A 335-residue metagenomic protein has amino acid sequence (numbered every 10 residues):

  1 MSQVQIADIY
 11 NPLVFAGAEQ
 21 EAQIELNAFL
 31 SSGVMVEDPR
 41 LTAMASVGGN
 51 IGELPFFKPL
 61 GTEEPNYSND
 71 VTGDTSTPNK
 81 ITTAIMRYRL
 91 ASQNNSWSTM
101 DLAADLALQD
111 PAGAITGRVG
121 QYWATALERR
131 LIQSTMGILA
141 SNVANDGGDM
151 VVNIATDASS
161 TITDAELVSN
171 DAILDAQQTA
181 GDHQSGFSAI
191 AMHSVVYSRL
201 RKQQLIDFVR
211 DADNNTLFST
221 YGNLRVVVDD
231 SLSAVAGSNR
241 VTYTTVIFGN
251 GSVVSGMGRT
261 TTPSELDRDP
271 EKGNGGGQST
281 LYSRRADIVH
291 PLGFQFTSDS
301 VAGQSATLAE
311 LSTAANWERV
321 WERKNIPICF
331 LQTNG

Functional and structural regions predicted by a protein language model:
M1-A28, T245-F248, R259-G335: Protruding loop/beta-arch "assembly-hinge" segments enriched in small, turn-prone residues
M1-Y88, S185, A314-G335: N-terminal "assembly arms/tails" that initiate or stabilize quaternary assembly in self-assembling proteins
V34-L41, L174-A176, S264-L266: Short alpha-helical segments and helix-capping/turn motifs at coil-helix boundaries
L54, T82-D146, D182-A191, V195 (+1 more regions): Long, contiguous amphipathic alpha-helices that act as assembly "spine/axial" helices in icosahedral shell and virion
P65-S68, K202-Q203, G237-R240, G258 (+1 more regions): Short conserved micro-motifs at the rims of enzyme active sites and ligand-binding pockets
S76-T82, A212-R225, A302-R323: Short, cationic low-complexity segments
S141-L224: Extended, solvent-exposed, turn-rich assembly/linker loops in the middle of proteins
A191-Y197, L205, A212-T280, R284-R285: Extended serine/threonine-enriched, polar tracts that run as long, contiguous segments within proteins
